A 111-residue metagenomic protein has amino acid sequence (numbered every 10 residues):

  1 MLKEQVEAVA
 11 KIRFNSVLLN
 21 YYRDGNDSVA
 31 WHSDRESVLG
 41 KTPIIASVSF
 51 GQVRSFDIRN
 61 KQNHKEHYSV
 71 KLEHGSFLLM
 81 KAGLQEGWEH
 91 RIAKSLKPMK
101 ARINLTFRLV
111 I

Functional and structural regions predicted by a protein language model:
M1-I111: Non-heme Fe(II) oxygenase metal-center motifs and adjacent flexible, charged/small-residue loops
